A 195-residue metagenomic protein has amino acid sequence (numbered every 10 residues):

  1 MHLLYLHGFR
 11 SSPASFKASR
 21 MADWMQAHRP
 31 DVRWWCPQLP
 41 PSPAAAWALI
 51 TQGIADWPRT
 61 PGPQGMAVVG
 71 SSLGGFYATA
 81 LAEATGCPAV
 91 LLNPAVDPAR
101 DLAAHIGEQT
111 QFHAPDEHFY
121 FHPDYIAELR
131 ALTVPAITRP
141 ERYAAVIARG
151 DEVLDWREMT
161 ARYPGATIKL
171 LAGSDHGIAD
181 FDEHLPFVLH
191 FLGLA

Functional and structural regions predicted by a protein language model:
M1-G62: Active-site catalytic motif of lipid deacylating hydrolases and related acyltransferases
Y5-F9, V69, V146: Short hydrophobic segments within beta-strands
H28-P30, T85, R139: Helix C-cap/helix->beta junction micro-motif
G65-G70, V90: Short beta-strand immediately N-terminal to the catalytic nucleophile in serine-hydrolase-like folds
V69-A78: Gly/Ala-rich beta-loop-alpha elbow adjacent to hydrolase catalytic centers
A80, A84: Active-site signature of alpha/beta-hydrolase-fold catalytic machinery across serine- and Asp/Cys-nucleophile hydrolases
P88-A195: The alpha/beta-hydrolase serine catalytic core
